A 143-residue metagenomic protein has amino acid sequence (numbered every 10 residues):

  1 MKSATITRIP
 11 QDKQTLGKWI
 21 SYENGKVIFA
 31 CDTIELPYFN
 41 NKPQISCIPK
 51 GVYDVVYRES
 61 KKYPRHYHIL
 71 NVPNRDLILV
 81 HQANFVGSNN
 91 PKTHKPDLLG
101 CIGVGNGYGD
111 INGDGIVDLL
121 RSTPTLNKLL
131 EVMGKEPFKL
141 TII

Functional and structural regions predicted by a protein language model:
M1-L120, P124-F138: Cell wall/extracellular polymer interaction/catalysis modules
L140-I143: Low-complexity intrinsically disordered segments
